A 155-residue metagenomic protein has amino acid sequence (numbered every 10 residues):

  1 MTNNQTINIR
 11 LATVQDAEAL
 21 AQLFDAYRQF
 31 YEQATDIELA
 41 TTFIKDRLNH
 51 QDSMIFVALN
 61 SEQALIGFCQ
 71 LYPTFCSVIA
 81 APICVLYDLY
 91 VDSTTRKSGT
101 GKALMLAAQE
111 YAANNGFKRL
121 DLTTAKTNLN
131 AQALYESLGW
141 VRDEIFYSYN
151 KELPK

Functional and structural regions predicted by a protein language model:
N8-Q22: A short beta-loop-alpha structural element at the N-terminal edge of CoA-dependent acyl/N-acetyltransferase catalytic
Q22-T35: Helix-loop element at the rim of GNAT/NAT acetyltransferase active sites that forms part of the acceptor-substrate
T35-I55: Active-site rim helix/loop that mediates acceptor-substrate recognition in acyltransferases
V57, A64-P73: Conserved beta-strand in the GNAT
L89-R96: A short, internal acetyl-CoA/4′-phosphopantetheine-binding micro-motif in the GNAT/acyltransferase core
K97-E110, S137: Conserved acetyl-CoA-binding loop-helix of GNAT-fold acetyltransferases
A113-T123: Conserved GNAT acetyl-CoA-binding A-motif
D121-A125, Q132, E136-S137, V141-P154: Conserved catalytic-core motifs of GNAT/GCN5-like acyltransferases
